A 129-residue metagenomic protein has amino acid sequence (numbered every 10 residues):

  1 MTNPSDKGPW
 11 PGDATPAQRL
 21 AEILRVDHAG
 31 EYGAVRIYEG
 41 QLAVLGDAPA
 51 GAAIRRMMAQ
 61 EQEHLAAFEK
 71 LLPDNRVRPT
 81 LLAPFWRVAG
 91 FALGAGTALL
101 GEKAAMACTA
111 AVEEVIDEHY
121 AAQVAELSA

Functional and structural regions predicted by a protein language model:
M1-A129: Non-heme di-metal
